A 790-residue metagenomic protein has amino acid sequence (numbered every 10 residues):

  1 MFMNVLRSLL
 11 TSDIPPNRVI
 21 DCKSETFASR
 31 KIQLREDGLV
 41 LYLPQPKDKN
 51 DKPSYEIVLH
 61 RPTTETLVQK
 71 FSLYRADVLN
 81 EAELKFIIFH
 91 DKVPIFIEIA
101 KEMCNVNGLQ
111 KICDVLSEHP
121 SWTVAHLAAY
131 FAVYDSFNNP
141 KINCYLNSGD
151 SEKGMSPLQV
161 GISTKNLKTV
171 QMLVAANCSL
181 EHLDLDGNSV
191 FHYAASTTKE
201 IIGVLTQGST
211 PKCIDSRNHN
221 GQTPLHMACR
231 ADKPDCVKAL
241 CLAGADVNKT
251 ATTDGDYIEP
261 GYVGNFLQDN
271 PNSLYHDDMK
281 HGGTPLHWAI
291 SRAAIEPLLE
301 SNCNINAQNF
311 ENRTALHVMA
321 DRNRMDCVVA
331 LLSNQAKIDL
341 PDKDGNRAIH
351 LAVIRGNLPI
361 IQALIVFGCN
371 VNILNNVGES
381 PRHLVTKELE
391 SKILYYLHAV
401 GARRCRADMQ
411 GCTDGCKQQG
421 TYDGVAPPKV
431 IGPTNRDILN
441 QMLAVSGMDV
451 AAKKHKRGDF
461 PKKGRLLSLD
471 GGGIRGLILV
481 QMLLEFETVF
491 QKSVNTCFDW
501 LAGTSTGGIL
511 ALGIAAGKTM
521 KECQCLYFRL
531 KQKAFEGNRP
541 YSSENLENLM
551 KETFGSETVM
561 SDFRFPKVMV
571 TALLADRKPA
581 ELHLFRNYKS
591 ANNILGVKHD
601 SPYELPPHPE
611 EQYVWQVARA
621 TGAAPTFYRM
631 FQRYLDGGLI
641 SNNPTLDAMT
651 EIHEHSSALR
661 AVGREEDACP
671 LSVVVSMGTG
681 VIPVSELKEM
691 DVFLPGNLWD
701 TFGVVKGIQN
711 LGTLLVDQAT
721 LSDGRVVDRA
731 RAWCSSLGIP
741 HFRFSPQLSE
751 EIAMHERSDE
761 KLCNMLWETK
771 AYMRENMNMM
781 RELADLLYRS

Functional and structural regions predicted by a protein language model:
F2-K141, V160-L173, C178, H182-L185 (+11 more regions): Conserved catalytic cores and adjacent C-terminal regulatory segments of lipid-metabolizing esterases/lipases
A251-V263, S656-L659: Internal, charge-rich low-complexity segments
D254, G264-S273, D277-K280, W288 (+3 more regions): Long, compositionally biased charged/polar stretches
